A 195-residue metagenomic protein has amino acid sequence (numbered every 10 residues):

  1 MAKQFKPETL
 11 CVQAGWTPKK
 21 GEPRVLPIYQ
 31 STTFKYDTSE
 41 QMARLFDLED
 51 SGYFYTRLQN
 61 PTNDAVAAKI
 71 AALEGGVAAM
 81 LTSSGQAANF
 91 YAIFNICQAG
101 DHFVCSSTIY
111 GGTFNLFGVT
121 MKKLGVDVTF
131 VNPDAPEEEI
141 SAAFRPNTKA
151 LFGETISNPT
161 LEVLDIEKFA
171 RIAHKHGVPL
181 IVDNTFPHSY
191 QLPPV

Functional and structural regions predicted by a protein language model:
A2, C11-T17, A79-V195: Conserved PLP-enzyme active-site core in the AAT-like
A2-N60, A68: N-terminal "arm"/small-domain region of PLP-dependent enzymes with the aminotransferase-like
Q4, E22, D47, L73 (+2 more regions): A generic structural signal for short, solvent-exposed coil/turn residues that cap or connect secondary-structure
L26-I28, T38, I70, F103 (+2 more regions): A broad "ordered helical/assembly scaffold" signature
T38-F90, G112-V119: Conserved N-terminal alpha-helix of the aminotransferase class I/II PLP-enzyme fold
